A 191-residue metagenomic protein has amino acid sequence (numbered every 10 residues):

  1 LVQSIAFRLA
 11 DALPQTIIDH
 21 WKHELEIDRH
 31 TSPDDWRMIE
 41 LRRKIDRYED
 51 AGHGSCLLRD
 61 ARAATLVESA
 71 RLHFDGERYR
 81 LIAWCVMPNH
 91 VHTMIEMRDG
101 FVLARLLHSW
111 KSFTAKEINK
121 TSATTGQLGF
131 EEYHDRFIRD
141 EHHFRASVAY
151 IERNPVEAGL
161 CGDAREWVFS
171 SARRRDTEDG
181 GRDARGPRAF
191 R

Functional and structural regions predicted by a protein language model:
L1-R191: Short catalytic/metal-binding and nucleic-acid-binding patches
